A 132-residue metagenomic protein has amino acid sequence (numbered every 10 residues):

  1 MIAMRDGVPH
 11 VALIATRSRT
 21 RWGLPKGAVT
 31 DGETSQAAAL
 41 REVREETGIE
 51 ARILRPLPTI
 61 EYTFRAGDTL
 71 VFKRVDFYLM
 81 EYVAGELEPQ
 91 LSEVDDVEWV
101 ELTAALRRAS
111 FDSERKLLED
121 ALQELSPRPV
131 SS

Functional and structural regions predicted by a protein language model:
M1-L24: N-terminal strand-loop-strand
I2, V11, A37-A38, A104 (+1 more regions): Residue-level detector of intrinsically disordered, flexible termini and proteolytic processing junctions
P9, P25, P56, P89 (+1 more regions): Proline-rich intrinsically disordered, low-complexity coils
L13, L24, L79, L117-L118 (+1 more regions): Generic leucine side-chain signal with a strong bias for well-ordered alpha-helical environments
V29-K116: Unchanged
L106-S132: Charged phosphate-binding loop/patch that engages nucleotide di/tri-phosphates or the phosphate backbone of nucleic
